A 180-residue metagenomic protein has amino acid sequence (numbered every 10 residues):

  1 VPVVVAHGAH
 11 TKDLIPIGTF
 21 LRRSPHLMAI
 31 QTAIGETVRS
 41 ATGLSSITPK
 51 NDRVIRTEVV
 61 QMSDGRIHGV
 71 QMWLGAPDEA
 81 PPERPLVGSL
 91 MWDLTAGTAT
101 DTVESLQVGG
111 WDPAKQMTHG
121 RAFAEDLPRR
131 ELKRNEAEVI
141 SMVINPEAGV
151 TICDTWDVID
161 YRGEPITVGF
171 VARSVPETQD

Functional and structural regions predicted by a protein language model:
V1-R23: Charged, amphipathic alpha-helical stretches
K12, R22-D180: Sensory/regulatory domains in signal-transduction proteins
